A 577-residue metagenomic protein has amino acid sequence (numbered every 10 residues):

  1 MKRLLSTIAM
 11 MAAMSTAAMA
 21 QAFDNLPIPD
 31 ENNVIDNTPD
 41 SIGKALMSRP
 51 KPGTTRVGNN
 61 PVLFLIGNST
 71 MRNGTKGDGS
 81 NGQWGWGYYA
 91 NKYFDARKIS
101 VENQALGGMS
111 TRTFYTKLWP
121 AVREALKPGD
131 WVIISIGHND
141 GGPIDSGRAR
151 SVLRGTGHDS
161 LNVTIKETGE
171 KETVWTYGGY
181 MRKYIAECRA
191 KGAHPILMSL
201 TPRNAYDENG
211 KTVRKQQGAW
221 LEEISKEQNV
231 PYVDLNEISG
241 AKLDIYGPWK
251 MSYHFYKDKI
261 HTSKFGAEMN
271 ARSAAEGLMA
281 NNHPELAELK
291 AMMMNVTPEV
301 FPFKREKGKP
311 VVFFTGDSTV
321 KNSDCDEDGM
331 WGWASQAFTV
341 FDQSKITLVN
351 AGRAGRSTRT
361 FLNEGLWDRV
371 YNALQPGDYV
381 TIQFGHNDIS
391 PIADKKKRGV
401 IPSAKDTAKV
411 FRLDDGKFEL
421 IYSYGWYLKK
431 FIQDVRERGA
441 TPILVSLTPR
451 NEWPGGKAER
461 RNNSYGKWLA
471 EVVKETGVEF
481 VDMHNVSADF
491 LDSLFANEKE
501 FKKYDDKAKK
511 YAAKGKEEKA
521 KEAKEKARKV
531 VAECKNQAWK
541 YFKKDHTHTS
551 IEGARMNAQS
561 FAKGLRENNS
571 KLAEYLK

Functional and structural regions predicted by a protein language model:
M1-A22: Bacterial Sec-dependent N-terminal signal peptides
A22-A105, P120-V132, R150-T156, V300-R353 (+2 more regions): Serine-esterase "nucleophile elbow" of acetyl-processing enzymes
M71, L106-T111, N139, V320 (+2 more regions): Short active-site-proximal "capping" loops at secondary-structure junctions
T75-G79, E208-T212, D324-D328, F361-L362 (+1 more regions): Short, solvent-exposed loop/turn segments at secondary-structure boundaries
N81-W84, T113-T116, W175, D328 (+2 more regions): Conserved phosphate-coordination/catalytic loops
S110-A121, S357-R369: N-terminal post-signal-peptidase region of extra-cytosolic proteins
A121-K264, E268, A275-K290, L366-I551 (+1 more regions): Alpha-helical cap/lid subdomain in secreted, periplasmic, or secretory-pathway luminal O-acyl-processing enzymes
A291-F301: A short, charged, Gly/Pro-tolerant segment at domain boundaries
